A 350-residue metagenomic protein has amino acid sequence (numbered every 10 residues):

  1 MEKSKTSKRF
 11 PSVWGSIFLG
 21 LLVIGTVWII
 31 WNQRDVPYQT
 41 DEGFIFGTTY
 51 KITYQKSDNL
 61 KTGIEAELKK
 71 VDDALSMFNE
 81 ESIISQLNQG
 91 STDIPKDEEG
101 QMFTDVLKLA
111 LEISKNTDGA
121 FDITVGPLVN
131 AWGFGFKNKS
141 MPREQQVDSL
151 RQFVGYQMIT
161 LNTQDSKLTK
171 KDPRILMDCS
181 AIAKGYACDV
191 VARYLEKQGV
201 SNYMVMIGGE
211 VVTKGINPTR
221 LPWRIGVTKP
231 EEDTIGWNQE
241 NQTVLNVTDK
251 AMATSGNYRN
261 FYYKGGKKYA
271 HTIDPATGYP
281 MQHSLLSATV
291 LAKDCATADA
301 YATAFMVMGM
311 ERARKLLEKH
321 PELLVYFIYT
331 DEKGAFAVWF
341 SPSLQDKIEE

Functional and structural regions predicted by a protein language model:
E2-E350: Mature catalytic core of soluble alpha/beta enzymes
